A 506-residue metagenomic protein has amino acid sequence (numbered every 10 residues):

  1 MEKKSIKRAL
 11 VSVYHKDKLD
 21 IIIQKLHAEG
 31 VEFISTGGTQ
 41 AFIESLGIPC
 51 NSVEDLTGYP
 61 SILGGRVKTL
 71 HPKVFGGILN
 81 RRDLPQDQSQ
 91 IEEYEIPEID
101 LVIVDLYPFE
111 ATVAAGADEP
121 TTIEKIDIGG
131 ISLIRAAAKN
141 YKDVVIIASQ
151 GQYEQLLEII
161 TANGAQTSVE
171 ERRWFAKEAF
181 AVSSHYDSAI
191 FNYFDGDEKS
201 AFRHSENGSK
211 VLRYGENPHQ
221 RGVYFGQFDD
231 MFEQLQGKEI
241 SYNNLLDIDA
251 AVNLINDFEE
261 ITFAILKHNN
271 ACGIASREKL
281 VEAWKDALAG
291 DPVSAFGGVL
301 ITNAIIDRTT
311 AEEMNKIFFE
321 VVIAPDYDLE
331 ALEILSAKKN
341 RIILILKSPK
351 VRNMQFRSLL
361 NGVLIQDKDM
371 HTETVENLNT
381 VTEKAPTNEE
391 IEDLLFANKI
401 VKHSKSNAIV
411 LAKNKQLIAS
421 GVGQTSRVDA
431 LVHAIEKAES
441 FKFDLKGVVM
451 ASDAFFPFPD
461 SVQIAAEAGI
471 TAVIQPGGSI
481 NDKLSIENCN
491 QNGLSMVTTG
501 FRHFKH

Functional and structural regions predicted by a protein language model:
M1-L56: N-terminal glycine-/serine-/threonine-rich phosphate-binding loop
G38-P108: Glycine-rich nucleotide/cofactor/substrate-binding loop typically near the N-terminus or early in the first domain
R82-I131, R135-A137, N379-N388: Active-site/ligand-binding-proximal alpha/beta "capping" segment
G151-Y327, A331-E333, K338-K368, E390-A397 (+1 more regions): Active-site loops and adjacent core secondary-structure elements that bind or stabilize anionic groups
C272-P292, Q416-V462: Glycine- and Gly-Pro-enriched alpha-helical subdomains that act as flexible, kink-prone "lid/hinge" or packing modules
L300-I301, D307-K316, F441-D482: Cysteine/selenocysteine-centered motifs that mediate thiol-based redox chemistry or coordinate metal-sulfur cofactors
F319-A324, L329-I342, Q463-H506: C-terminal binding/interaction regions
